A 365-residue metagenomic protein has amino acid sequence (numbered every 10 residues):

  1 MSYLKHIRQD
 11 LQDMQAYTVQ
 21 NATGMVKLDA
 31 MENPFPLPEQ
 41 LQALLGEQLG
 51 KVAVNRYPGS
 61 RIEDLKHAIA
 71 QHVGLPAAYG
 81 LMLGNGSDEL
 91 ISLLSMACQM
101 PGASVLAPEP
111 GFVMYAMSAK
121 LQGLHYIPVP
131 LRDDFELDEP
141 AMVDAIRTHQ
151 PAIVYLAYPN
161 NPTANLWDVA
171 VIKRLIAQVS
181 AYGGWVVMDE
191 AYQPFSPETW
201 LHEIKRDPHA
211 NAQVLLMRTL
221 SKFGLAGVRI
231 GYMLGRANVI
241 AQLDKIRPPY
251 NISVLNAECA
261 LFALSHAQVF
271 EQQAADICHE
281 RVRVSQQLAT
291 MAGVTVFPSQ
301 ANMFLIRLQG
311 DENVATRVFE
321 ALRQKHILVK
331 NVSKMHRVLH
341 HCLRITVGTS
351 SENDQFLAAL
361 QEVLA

Functional and structural regions predicted by a protein language model:
S2-D88, L93: N-terminal small-domain helix-loop-helix segment of the aminotransferase-like
P38, Q213-T290, V294-F297: PLP-dependent aminotransferase class I/II
A97-L156: PLP-dependent aminotransferase-like
K120, L137-H149, P162-F223: Active-site pre-lysine segment of PLP-dependent enzymes
I127-P130, I153-N160, V186-E190, P298-S299: Short beta-strands and strand-loop turn motifs
C278, M291-K325, L343: Conserved PLP-binding catalytic core of the aspartate aminotransferase-like
Q324-K325, K334-A365: PLP-dependent enzyme catalytic core of the Aspartate aminotransferase-like
